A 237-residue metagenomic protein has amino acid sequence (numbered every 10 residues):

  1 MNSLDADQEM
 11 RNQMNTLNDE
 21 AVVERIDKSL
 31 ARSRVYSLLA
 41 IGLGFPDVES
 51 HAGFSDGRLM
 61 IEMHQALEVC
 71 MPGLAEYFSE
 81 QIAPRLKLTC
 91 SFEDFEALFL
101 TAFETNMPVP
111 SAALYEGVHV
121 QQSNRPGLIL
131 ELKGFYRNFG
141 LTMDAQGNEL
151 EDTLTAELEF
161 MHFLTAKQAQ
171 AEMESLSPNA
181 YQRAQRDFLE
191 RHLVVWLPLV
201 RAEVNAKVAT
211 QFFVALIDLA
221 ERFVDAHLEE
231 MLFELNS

Functional and structural regions predicted by a protein language model:
N2-S237: Surface/interface-facing alpha-helical segments and adjacent flexible terminal/loop regions used for partner/assembly
